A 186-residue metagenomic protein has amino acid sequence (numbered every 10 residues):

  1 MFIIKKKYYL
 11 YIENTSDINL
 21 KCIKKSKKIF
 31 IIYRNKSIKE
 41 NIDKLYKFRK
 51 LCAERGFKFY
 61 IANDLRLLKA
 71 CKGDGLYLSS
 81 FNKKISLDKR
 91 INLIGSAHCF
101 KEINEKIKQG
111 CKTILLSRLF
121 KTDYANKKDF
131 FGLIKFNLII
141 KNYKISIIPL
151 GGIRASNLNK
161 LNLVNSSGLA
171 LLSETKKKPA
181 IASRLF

Functional and structural regions predicted by a protein language model:
K6-I12, I29-Y33, F59-I61, L76-L78 (+4 more regions): Hydrophobic faces of well-ordered beta-strands that scaffold small-molecule active sites in alpha/beta enzyme cores
Y11-K24, N63-R66, C99-E105, R154-N159: Short, acidic/polar
K25-S26, C71, Q109, N142 (+1 more regions): Structural motif
K27-K89: N-terminal active-site wall of soluble small-molecule enzyme domains
I31, L68, K106, I114 (+2 more regions): Conserved, mostly hydrophobic/aromatic
K44-Y60, K83, D88-F100, K128-G152 (+1 more regions): Alpha-helix-loop-beta-strand connector modules within alpha/beta enzyme cores
L76-L87, L115-F130, G152-F186: Glycine-rich phosphate-binding active-site loops on the catalytic face of alpha/beta enzymes
L93-T122: Histidine/lysine/aspartate-rich catalytic loop segments that bind and position anionic ligands
